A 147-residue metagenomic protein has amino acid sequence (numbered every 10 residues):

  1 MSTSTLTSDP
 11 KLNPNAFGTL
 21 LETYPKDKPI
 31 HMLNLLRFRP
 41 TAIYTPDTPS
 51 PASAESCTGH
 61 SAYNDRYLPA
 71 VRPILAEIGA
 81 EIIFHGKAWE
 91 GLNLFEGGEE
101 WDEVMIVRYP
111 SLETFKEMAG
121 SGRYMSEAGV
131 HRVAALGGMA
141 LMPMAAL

Functional and structural regions predicted by a protein language model:
M1-E103, P110, T114, A145-L147: Short S/T/G/P-rich N-terminal loop/turn motif that feeds into the first structured element of a domain
D102-M105, G137-M139: Generic beta-strand structural signal
R108-Y109, M118, A135: Conserved catalytic core of Hanks-type protein kinase domains
E117-Y124: Short amphipathic alpha-helices in soluble, non-transmembrane regions that often serve as interface/regulatory elements
Y124-V130: Low-complexity, intrinsically disordered Gly/Pro/Thr-rich segments
V130-L147: Charge-dense polyanion-binding interfaces
